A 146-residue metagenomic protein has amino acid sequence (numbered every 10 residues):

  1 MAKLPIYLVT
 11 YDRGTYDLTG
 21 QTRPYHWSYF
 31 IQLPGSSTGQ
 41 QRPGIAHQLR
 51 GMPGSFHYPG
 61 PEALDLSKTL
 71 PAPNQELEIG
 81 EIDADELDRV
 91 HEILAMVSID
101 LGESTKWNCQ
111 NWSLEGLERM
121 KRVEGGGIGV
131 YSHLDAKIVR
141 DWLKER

Functional and structural regions predicted by a protein language model:
M1-R50: N-terminal accessory segments that precede or flank the first globular/catalytic domain
A2, I6, T22-P24, P53 (+4 more regions): Alpha-helical structural elements
I31-G35, G39-E81: Cysteine protease-like catalytic core of ubiquitin/ubiquitin-like
L64-R146: Active-site nucleophile-His-acid catalytic modules used for acyl/amide transfer and hydrolysis across diverse enzymes
